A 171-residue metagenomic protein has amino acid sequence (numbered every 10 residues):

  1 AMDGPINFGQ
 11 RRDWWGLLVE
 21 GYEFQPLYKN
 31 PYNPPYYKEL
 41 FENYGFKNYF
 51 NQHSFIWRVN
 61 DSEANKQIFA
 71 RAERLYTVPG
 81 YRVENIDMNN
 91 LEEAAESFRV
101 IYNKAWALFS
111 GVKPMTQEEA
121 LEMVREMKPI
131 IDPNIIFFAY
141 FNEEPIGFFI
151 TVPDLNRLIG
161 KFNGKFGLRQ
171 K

Functional and structural regions predicted by a protein language model:
A1-R82: Acyl-donor-binding surface of acyltransferase catalytic domains
Q10, N85-K171: A conserved beta-strand-loop-helix scaffold within acyl/acetyltransferase catalytic domains
